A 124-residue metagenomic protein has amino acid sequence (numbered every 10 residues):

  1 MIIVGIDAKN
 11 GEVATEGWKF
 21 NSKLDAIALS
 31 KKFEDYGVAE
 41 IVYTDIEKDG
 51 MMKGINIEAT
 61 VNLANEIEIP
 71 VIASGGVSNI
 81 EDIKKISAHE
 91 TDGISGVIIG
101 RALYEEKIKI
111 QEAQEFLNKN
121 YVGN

Functional and structural regions predicted by a protein language model:
M1-D49: Conserved anion-binding
M1-I2, G37-A39, E66-P70, A88-G96 (+1 more regions): Glycine-enriched alpha-helix->loop->beta-strand junction motifs that scaffold or abut catalytic
I2-E12, P70-V77, I98-A102: Short, basic, helix/turn surface patches
A14-G17, M52-I55, I83-K85, I108-I110: Short, well-ordered secondary-structure micro-motifs
K23-I27, I57, I80, K107: Structural motif corresponding to alpha-helix initiation and N-cap regions
I46-K48, G75-N79, E90-E112: Glycine-rich phosphate-binding active-site loops on the catalytic face of alpha/beta enzymes
E58-G93, A113: Catalytic cores of alpha/beta
E106-N124: Short, basic/aromatic-enriched C-terminal tail that caps enzymatic domains
